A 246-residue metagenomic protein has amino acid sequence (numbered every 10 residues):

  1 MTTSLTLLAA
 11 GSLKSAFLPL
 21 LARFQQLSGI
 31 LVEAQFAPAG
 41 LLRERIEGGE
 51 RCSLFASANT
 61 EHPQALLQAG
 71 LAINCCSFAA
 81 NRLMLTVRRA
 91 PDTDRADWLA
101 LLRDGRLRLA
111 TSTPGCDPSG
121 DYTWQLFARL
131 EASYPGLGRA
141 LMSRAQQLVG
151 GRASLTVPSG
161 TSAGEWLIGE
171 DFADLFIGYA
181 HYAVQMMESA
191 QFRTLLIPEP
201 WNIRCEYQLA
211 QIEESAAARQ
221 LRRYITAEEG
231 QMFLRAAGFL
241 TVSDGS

Functional and structural regions predicted by a protein language model:
M1-L27, Q35, G40, E44-E50 (+4 more regions): Exported/periplasmic ABC-transporter solute-binding proteins
V32: Hydrophobic anchor at the start of a short beta-strand that flanks the dinucleotide cofactor-binding loop
G70-C76: Central helical "cap/lid" subdomain
